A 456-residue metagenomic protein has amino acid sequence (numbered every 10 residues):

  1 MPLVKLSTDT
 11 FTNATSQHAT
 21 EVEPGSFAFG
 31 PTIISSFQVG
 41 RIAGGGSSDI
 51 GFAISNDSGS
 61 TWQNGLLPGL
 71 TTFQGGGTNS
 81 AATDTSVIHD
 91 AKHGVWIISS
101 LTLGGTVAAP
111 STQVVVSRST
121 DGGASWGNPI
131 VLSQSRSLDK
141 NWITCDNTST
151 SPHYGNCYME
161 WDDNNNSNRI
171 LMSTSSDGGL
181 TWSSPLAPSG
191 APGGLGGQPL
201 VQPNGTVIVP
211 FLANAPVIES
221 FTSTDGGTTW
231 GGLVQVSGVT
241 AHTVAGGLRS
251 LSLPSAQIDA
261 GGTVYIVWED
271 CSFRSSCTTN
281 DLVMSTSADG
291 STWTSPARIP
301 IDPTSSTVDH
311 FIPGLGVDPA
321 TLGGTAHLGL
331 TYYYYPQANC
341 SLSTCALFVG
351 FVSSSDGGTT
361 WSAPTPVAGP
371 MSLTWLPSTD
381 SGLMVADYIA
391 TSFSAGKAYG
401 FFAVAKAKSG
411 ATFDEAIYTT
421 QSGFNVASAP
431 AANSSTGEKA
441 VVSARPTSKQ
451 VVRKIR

Functional and structural regions predicted by a protein language model:
M1-R456: C-terminal PAP-associated
